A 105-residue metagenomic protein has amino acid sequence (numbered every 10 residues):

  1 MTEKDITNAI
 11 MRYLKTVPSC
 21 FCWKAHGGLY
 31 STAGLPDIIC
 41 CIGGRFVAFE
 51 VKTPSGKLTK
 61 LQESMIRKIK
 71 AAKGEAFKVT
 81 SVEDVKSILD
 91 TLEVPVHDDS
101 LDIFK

Functional and structural regions predicted by a protein language model:
M1-K105: Catalytic phosphate/metal-binding cores of nucleic-acid and nucleotide-processing enzymes, i.e., regions that mediate
